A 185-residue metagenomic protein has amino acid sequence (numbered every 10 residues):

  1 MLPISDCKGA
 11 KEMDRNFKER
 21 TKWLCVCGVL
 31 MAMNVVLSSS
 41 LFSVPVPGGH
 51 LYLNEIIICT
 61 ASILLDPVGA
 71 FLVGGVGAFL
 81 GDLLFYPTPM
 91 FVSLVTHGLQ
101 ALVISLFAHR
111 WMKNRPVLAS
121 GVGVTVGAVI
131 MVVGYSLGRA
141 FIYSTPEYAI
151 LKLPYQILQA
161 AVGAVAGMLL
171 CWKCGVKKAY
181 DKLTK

Functional and structural regions predicted by a protein language model:
M1-K185: Loop-helix junctions at membrane interfaces
